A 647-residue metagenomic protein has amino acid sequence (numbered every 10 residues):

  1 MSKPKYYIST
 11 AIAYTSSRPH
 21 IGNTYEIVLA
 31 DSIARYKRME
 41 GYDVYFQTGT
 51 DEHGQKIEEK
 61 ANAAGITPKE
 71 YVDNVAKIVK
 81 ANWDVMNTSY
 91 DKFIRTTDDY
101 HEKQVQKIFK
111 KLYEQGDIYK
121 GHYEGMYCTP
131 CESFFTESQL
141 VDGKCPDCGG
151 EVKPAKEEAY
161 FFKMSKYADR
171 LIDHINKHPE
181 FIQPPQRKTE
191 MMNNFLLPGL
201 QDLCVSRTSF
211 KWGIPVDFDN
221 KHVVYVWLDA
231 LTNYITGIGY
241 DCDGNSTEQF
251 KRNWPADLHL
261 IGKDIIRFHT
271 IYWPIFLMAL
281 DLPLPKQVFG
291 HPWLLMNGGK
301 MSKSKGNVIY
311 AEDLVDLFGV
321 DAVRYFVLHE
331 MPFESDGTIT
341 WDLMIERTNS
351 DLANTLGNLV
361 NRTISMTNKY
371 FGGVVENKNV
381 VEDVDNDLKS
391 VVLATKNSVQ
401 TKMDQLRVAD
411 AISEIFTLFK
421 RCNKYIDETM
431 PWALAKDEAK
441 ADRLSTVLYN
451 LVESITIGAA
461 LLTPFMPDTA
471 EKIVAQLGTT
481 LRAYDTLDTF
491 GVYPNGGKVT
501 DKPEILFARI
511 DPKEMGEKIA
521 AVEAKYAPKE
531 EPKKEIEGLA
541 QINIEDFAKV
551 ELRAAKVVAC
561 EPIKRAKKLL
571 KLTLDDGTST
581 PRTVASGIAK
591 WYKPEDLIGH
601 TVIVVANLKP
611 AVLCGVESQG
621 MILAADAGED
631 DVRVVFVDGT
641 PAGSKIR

Functional and structural regions predicted by a protein language model:
M1-Q183: N-terminal, positively charged nucleic-acid-binding surface of large information/translation enzymes
S2-T48, Y100-Q104, A155-K369, A411-I415: Structured secondary-structure scaffolds
G54, T232, P562: Short, glycine/acidic-enriched loop or turn micro-motifs at the edges of active sites
K120, L343-V381, V391-V499, V605: Helix-rich, typically C-terminal accessory recognition domains appended to large enzymatic cores
D147, V216-F218, L574-T578: Short acidic, glycine-rich loop/turn motifs
Q287-G290, V474-Q476, K571: Beta-strand segments within the central parallel beta-sheet cores of soluble alpha/beta enzyme folds
I473-D546: Intrinsic disorder at enzyme termini
R482, K529-R647: Phosphate-backbone binding interfaces of nucleic-acid-interacting proteins
